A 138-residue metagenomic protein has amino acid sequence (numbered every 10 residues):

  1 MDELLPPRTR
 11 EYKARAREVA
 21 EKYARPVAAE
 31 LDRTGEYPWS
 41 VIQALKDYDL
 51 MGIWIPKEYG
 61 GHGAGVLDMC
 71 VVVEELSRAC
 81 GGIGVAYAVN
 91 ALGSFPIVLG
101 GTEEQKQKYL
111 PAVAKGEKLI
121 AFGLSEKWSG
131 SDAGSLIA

Functional and structural regions predicted by a protein language model:
M1-D2, V71-V72, L92: Glycine-rich phosphate/cofactor-binding loops in nucleotide/flavin-utilizing enzymes
M1-Y12: Intrinsic disorder at enzyme termini
Y12-K22, E36-L50: N-terminal glycine-rich anion-binding loops that anchor highly charged ligand groups
R25-R33: C-terminal helix-coil-helix/basic helical segment that borders enzyme active sites and/or dimer interfaces and provides
I42-K46, G60-S77, V98, E103: Glycine-rich loop at the start of a catalytic domain that most often binds anionic cofactors/ligands
G61-H62, G81, E104-A138: Glycine-rich, Trp-frequent "lid" loop and neighboring beta-strands that shape and gate the flavin cofactor pocket
G84-E104, G130-A133: N-terminal glycine-rich flavin-associated loop
